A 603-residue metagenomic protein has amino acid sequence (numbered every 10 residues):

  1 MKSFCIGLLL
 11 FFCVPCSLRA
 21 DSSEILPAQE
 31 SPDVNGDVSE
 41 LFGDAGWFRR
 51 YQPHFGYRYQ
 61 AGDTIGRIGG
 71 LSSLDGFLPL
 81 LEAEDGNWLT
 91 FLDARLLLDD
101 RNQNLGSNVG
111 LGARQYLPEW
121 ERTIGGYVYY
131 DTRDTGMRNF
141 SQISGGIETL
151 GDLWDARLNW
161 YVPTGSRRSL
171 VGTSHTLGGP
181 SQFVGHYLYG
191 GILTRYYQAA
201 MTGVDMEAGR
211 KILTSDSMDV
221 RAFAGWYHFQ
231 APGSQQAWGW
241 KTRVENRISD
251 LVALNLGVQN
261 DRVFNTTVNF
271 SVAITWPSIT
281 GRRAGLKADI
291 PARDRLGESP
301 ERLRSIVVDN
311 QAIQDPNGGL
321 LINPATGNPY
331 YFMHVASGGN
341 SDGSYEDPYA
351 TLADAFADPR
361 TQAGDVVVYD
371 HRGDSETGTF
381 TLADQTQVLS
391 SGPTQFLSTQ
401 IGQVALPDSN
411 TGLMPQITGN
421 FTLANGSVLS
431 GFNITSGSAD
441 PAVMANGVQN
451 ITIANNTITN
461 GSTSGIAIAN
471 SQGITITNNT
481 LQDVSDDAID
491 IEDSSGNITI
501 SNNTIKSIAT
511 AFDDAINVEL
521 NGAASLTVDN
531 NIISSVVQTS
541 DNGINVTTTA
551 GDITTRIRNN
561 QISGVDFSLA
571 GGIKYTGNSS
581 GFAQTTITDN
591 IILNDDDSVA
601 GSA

Functional and structural regions predicted by a protein language model:
D21-W47, Y51-G56, D93, T164-F223 (+3 more regions): Flexible, glycine-rich linker and terminal segments associated with outer-membrane beta-barrel/transport systems
Y51-D63, N87-D100, T123-D134, G145 (+3 more regions): Transmembrane beta-strand segments that form the barrel wall of outer-membrane beta-barrel proteins
G70-D85, L105-E119, I143-G151, V204-I212 (+4 more regions): Feature captures outer-membrane beta-barrel proteins of Gram-negative bacteria and organelles
E82-F91, Y116-G126, L153-L158, T214-A222 (+5 more regions): Repeated loop/turn-to-beta-strand initiation elements of outer-membrane beta-barrel proteins
S337-D370: Acidic Gly/Asp/Thr-rich repetitive segments characteristic of extracellular carbohydrate-active and adhesion proteins
A363-Q400, I434: N-terminal extracellular ligand-recognition/capping segment immediately after the signal peptide
Q387-S438: Right-handed parallel beta-helix/beta-spiral solenoid domain characteristic of secreted/periplasmic
